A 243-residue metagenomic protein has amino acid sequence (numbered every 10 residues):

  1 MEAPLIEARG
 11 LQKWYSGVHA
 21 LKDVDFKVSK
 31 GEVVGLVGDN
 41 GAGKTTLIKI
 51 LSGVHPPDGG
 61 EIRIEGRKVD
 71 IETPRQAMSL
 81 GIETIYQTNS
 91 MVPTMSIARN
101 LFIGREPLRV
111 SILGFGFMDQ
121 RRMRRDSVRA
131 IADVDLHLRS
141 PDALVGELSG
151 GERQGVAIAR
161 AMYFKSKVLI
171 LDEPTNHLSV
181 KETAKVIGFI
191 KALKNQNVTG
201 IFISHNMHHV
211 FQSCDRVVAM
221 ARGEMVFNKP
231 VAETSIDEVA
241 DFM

Functional and structural regions predicted by a protein language model:
E2-M243: Glycine-rich phosphate-binding loops of nucleotide-dependent enzymes
